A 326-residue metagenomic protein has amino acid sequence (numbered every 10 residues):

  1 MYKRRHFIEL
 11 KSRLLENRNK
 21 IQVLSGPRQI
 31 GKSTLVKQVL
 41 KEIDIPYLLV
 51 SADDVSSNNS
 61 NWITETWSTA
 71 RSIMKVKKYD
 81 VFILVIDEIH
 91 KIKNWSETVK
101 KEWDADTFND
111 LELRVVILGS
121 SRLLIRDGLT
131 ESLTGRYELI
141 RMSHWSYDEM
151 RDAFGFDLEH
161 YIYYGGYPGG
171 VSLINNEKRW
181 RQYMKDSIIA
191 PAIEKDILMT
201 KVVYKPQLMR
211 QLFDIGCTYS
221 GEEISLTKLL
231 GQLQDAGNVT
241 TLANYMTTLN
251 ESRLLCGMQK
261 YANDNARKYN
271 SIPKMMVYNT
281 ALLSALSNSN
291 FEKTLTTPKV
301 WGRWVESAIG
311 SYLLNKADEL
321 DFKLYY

Functional and structural regions predicted by a protein language model:
M1-E16: Pre-Walker A adenine-sensing motif
L24: Hydrophobic anchor at the beta1->P-loop junction of P-loop NTPases
K32: Conserved lysine of the Walker
L35, V39: Hydrophobic positions on the alpha1 helix immediately C-terminal to the Walker A/P-loop
V50-Y79: Short glycine-rich substrate-engagement loop in P-loop NTPases that contacts/grips substrate
S96-I117: Conserved catalytic/switch belt of AAA+ P-loop NTPases
S120-R122, R126-E223: Interdomain motor-coupling "hinge/lid" segment immediately C-terminal to the ATP-binding subdomain of NTP-driven enzymes
R181-Y326: Accessory nucleic acid-recognition modules appended to NTPase machines
